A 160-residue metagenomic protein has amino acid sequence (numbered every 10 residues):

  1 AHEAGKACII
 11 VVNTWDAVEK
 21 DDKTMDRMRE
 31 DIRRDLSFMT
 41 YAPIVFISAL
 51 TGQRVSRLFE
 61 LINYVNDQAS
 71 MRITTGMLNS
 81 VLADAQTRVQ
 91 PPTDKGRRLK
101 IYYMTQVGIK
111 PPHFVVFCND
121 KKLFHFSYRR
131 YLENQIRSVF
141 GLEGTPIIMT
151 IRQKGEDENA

Functional and structural regions predicted by a protein language model:
A1-A160: C-terminal-of-GTPase-core extension/linker across diverse P-loop GTPases
